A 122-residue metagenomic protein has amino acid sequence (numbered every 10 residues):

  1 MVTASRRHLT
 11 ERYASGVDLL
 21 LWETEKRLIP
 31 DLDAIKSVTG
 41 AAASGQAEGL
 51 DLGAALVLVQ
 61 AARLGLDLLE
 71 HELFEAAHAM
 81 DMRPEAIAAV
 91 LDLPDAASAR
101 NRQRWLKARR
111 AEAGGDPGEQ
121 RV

Functional and structural regions predicted by a protein language model:
M1-Q46: General nucleic-acid-binding
L32, G49-L52, A96: Alpha-helix initiation and N-capping motif
G40-A42, V57, V122: Short, solvent-exposed charged binding patches
Q46-E70: Short, Lys/Arg-enriched anionic-surface-contact patches
G53, D81-R83: Glycine-rich, often proline-containing surface loops adjacent to acidic residues and nearby aromatics that form
L73-F74: Short alpha-helical "packing" element that flanks the helix-turn-helix/winged-helix DNA-binding module
A77-A79: Short amphipathic helical patch at the helix-1/turn junction of helix-turn-helix
R83-V122: Short, Lys/Arg-rich amphipathic alpha-helical interaction segments that bind nucleic acids or acidic protein surfaces
